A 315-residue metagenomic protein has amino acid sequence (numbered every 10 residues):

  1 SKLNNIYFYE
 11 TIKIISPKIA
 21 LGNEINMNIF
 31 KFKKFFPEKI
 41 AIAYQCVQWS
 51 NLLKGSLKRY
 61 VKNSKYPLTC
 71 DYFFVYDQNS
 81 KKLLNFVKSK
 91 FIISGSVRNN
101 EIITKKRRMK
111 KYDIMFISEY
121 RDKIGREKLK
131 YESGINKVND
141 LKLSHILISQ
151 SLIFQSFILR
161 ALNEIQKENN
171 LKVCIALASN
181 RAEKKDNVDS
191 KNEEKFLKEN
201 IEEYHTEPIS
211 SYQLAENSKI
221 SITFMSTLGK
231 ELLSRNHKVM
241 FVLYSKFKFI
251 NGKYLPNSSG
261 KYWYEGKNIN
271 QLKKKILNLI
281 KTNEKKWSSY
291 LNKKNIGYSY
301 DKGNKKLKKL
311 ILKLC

Functional and structural regions predicted by a protein language model:
S1-E38, K130-Y131, D140-L162, Y300-K306 (+1 more regions): N-terminal pre-catalytic "stem/leader" segment of glycosyltransferase-like enzymes
S1-I102, L228-G229: Active-site and donor-binding regions of nucleotide-sugar-utilizing enzymes
G22-N26, Q45-C46, V75-Q78, I117-Y120 (+2 more regions): Structural motif
N28-F30, S50-L53, S80-L84, I124-G125 (+2 more regions): Short, charged/polar "capping" segments at the starts of alpha-helices and the immediately preceding loops
N51-K58, E101-K106, A215, L233-S234 (+1 more regions): Short, charged, surface-exposed secondary-structure boundary motifs
V87, I93, V188-N200, T227-S299: Catalytic binding pocket for nucleotide-activated donors in carbohydrate/polymer assembly enzymes
R98-E194: Conserved catalytic-core segment of nucleotide-activated headgroup transferases in glycan assembly
A178-R235: Donor nucleotide-activated moiety binding/catalytic core segment of transferases that use nucleotide-activated donors
